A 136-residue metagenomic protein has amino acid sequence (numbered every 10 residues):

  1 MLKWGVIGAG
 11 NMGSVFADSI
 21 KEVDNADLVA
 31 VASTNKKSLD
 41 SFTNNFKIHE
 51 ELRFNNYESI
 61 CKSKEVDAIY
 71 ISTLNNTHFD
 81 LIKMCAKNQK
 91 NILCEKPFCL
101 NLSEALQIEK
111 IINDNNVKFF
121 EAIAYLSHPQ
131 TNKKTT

Functional and structural regions predicted by a protein language model:
M1-K47: N-terminal Rossmann-like dinucleotide-binding module
K3, D27-L28, E65-D67, N91 (+1 more regions): Structural signature of beta-strand start/N-cap positions in the alpha/beta core of ABC transporter nucleotide-binding
N11, K37-S38, N76-T77, L100 (+1 more regions): Short alpha-helical
V23, F46, S63-K64, H128-P129: Acidic-histidine catalytic/liganding microenvironments
I48-I111: Beta-loop-alpha module in the N-terminal Rossmann-like domain of NAD(P)-dependent dehydrogenases, especially those
C99-T136: A contiguous active-site-proximal alpha/beta segment in oxidoreductase catalytic domains
